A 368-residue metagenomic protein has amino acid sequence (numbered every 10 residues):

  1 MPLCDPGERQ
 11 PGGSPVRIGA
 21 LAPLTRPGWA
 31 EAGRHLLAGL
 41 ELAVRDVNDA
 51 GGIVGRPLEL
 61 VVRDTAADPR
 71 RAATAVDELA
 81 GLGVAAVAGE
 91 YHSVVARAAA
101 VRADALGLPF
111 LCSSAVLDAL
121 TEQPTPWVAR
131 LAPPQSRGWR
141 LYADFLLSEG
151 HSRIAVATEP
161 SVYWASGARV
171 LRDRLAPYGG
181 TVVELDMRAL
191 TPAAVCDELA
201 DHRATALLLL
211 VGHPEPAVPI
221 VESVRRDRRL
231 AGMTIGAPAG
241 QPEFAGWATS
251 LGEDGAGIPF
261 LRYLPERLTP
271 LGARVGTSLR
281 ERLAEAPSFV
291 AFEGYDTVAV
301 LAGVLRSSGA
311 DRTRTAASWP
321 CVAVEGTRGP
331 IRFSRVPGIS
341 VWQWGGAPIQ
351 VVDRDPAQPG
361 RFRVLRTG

Functional and structural regions predicted by a protein language model:
M1-G368: Extracytosolic ligand-binding ectodomains
